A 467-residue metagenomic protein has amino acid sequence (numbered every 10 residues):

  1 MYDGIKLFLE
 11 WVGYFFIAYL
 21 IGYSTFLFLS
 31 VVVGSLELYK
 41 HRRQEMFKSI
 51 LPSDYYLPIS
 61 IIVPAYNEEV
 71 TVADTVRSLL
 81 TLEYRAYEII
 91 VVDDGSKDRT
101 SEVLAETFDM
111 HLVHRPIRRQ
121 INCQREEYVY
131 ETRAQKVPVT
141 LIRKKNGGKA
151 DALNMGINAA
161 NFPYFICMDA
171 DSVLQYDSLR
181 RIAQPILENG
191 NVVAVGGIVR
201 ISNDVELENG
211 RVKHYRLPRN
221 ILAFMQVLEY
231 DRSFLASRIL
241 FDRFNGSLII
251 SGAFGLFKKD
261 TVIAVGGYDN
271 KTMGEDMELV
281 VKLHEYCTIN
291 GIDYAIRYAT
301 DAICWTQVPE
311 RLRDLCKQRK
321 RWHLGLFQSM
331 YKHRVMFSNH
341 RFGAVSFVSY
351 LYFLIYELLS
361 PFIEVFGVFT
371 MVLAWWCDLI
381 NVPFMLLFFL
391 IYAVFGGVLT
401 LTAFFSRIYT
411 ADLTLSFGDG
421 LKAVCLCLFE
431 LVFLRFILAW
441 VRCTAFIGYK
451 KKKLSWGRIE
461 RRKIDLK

Functional and structural regions predicted by a protein language model:
M1-Y55, R238, T370, T402-S406 (+2 more regions): N-terminal membrane-anchoring/stem segments of glycan-assembly enzymes
S30-A86, E102-V103: N-terminal signal-anchor transmembrane helix
L51, S349-K450: Membrane-embedded multi-pass helical conduit in multi-pass membrane proteins, especially envelope-biosynthetic
L57-S60, E88, I263, E278: Cell-envelope/extracellular polymer assembly enzymes that use nucleotide-activated donors
R77-I142: Acidic donor-binding segment of Leloir-type glycosyltransferases
V113-V137, L141, K145-N154, N158 (+5 more regions): Long helical/loop segments within the catalytic core of UDP-sugar-dependent glycosyltransferases, especially the large
F165: Short aromatic/hydrophobic "clamp" motif used to bind/position activated sugar donors
T261-A264, T272-Y298: A short, conserved alpha-helix in the catalytic core of glycosyltransferases
